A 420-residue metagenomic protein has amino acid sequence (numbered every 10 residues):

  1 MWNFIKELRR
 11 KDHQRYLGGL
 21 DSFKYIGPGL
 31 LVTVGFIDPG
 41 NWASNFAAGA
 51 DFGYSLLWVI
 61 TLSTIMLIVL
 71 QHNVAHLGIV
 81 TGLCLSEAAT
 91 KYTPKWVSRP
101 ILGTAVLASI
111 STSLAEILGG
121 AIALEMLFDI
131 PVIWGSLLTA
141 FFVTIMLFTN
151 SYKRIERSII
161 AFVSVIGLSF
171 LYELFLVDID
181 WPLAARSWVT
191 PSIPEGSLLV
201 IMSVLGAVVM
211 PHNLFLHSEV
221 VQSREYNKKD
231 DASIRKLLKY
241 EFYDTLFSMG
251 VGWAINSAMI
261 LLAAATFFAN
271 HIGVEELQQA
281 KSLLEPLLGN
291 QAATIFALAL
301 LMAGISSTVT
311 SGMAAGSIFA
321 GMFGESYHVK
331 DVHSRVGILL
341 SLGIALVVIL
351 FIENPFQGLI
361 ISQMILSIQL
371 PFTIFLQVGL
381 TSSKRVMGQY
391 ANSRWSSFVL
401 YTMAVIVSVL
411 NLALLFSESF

Functional and structural regions predicted by a protein language model:
M1-G40, K95-W96, V200, K236-Y240: Membrane-interface "cap" regions at the ends of multi-pass membrane proteins
I5-K11, S44-G49, H72-V97, I122 (+2 more regions): Flexible loop linkers connecting adjacent transmembrane helices in multi-pass alpha-helical membrane transporters
V32, V59-K91, P100-S111: Juxtamembrane transmembrane-helix boundary signature
M66-V80, V221-E225, D230, G250-Q279: Extracellular/periplasmic helix-exit of transmembrane alpha-helices
H76, S98-D129, S136-T139, G304-F323 (+3 more regions): Hydrophobic transmembrane alpha-helices that form the core helical bundles of multi-pass secondary transporters
K95-S98, I133-S136, F247, A293 (+2 more regions): Loop-to-transmembrane helix boundary motifs in multi-pass membrane proteins
L102, L127-T149, V165-F170, H328-V347 (+1 more regions): Transmembrane alpha-helical segments of multi-pass small-molecule transport proteins
V163-T190, M202-V221, L376-R385, N411-S419: Hydrophobic alpha-helical segments and their helix-loop junctions in multi-pass secondary transporters
